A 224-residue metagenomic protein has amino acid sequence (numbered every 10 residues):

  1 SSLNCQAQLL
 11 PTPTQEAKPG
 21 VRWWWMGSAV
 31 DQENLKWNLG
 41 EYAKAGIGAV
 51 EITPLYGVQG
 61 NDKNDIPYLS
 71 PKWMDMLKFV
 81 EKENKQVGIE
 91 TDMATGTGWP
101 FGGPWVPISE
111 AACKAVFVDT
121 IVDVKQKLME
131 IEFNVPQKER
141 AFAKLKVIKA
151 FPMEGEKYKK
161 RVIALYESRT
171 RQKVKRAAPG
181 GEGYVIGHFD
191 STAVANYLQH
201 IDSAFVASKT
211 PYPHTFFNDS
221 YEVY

Functional and structural regions predicted by a protein language model:
S1-L9: Bacterial Sec-dependent N-terminal signal peptides
Q8-P13, K18, V30, N34-K36 (+3 more regions): Mature extracytoplasmic enzyme cores
G27, P54-Y56, T95: A mature extracytoplasmic/lumenal domain signature
T53-I66: Glycine-rich, proline-tolerant flexible connector loops at the mouths of alpha/beta enzymes
